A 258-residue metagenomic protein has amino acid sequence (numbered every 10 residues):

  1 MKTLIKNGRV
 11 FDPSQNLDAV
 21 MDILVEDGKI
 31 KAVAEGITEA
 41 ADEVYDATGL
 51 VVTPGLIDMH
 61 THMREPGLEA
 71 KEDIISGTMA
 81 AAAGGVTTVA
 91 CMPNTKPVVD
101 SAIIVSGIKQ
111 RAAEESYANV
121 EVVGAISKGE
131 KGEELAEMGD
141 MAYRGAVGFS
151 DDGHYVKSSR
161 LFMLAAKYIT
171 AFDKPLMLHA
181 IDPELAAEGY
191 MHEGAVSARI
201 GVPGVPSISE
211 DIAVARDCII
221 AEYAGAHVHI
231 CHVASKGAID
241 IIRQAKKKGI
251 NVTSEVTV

Functional and structural regions predicted by a protein language model:
M1-E39: N-terminal metal-binding scaffold of metallo-dependent hydrolase/deaminase domains
G8, I23, G28, G49 (+9 more regions): Divalent metal-coordination and catalytic microenvironments
I37-V52: Active-site metal-binding motif and surrounding structural segment of the metallo-beta-lactamase
L50-E115: Metal-associated gating/positioning segment near the N- to mid-region
M59-E72, T95, E121-E134, G201-S207: Active-site mouth loops of central-metabolism enzymes
P66, M92, V123-A125, D152 (+1 more regions): Structural motif
A70-T78, E130-D140, R216: Short, acidic/polar
E134-V258: Histidine/acidic residue-rich metal-binding segments in metalloenzymes
